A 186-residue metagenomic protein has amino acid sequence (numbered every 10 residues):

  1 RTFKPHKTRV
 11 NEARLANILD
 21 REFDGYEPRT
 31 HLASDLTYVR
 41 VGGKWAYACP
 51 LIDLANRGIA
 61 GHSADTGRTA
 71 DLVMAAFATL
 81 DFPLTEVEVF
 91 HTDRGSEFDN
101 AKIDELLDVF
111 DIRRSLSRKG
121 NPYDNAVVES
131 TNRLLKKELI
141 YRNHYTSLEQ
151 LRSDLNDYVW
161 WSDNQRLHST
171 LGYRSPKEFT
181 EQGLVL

Functional and structural regions predicted by a protein language model:
R1-E27, N121, S175-G183: Basic, flexible linker segments flanking DNA-binding modules in nucleic acid-interacting mobile-element proteins
R1-H6, F90-R94, D108-V127, N143-S147: RNase H-like polynucleotidyl transferase catalytic core
L19, D35, L51, R57 (+9 more regions): Mobile genetic element proteins and their domesticated derivatives, centered on retroelements and DNA transposons
R21-A60, T66-G67: An active-site-proximal beta-strand-loop segment
K44, H62-L84: Active-site beta-loop-alpha junctions of metal-dependent nucleic acid enzymes, especially the RNase H-like/DDE
L84-N100, R118-K119, R174: Acidic/histidine-rich, metal-coordinating catalytic segments
D108-I112, L134-L186: C-terminal domain-tail junction helix/linker
